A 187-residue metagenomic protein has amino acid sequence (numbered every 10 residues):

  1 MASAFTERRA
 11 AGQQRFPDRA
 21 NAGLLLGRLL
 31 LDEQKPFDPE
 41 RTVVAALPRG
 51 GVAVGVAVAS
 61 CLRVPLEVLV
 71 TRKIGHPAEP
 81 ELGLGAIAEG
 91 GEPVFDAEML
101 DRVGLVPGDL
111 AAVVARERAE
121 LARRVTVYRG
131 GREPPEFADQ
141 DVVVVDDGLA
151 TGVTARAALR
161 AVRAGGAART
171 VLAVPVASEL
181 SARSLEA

Functional and structural regions predicted by a protein language model:
M1-A187: PRPP-associated nucleotide enzymes
